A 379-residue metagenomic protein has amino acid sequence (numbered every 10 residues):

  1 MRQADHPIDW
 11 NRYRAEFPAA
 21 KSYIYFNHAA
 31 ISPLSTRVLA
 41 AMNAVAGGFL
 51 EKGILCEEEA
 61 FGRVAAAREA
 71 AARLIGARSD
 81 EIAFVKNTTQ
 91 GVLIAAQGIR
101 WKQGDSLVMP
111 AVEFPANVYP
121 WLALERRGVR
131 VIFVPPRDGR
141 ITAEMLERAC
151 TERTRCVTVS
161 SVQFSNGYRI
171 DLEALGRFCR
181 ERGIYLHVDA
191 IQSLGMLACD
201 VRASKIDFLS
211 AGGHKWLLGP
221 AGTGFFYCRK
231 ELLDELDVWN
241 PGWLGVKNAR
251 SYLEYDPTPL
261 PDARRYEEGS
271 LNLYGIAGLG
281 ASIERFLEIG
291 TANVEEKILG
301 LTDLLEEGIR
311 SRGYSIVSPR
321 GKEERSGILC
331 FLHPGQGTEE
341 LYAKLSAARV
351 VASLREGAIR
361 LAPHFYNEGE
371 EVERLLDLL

Functional and structural regions predicted by a protein language model:
M1-L379: Pyridoxal 5′-phosphate
